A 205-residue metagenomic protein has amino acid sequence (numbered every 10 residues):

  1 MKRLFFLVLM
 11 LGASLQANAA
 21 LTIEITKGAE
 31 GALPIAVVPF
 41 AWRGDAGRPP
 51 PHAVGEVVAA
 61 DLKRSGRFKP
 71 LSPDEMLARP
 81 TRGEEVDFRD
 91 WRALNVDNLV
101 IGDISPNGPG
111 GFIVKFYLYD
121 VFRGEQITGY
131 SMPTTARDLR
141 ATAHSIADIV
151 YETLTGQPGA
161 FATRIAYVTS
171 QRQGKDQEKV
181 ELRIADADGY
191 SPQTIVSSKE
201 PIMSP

Functional and structural regions predicted by a protein language model:
L4-A13: Sec-dependent N-terminal signal peptides
L15-A19: Sec/Tat signal peptide C-region and signal peptidase I cleavage site
L21, R82-I149: Amphipathic beta-strand/beta-sheet edge segments enriched in Tyr/Trp
E24-R89, V100, I104-P106: Short beta-strand->alpha-helix linker/helix-N-cap micro-motif that forms a surface specificity/interaction loop
I101, I165-S170: Residue position within the beta-strands of beta-propeller blades
P109-I113, G174-R183: Structural motif
D138-L139, T153-G156, K199-P205: Conserved beta-propeller blade repeats
D186-M203: Multi-bladed beta-propeller domains
